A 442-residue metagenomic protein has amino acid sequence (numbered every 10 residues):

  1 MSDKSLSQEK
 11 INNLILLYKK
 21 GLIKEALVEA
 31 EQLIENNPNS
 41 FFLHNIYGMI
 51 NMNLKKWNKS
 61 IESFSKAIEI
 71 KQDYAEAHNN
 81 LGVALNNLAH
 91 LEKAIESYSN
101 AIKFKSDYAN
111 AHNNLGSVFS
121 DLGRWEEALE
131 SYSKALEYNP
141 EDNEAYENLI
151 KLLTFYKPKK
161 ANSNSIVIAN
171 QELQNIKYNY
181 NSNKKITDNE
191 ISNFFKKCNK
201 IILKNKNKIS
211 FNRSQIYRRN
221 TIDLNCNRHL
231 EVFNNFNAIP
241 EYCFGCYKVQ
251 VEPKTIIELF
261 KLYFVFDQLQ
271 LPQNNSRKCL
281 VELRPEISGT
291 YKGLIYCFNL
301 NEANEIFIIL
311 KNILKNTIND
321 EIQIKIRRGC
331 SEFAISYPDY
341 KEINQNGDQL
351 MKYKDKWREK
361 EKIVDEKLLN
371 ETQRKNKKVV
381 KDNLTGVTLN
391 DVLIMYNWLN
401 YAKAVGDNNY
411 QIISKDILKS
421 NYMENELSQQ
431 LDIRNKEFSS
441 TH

Functional and structural regions predicted by a protein language model:
M1-E9: TPR-adjacent "capping" and linker segments in tetratricopeptide-repeat scaffold/adaptor proteins
I11-K19, F42-N53, E76-N87, N110-D121 (+1 more regions): Conserved alpha-helical positions within TPR/SEL1-like repeat arrays
E141-Y263, S276-L280, A334-S336, K341-H442: Charge-rich, low-complexity segments
T255-I256, C297-N304: Helix N-cap motif at beta-to-alpha junctions
